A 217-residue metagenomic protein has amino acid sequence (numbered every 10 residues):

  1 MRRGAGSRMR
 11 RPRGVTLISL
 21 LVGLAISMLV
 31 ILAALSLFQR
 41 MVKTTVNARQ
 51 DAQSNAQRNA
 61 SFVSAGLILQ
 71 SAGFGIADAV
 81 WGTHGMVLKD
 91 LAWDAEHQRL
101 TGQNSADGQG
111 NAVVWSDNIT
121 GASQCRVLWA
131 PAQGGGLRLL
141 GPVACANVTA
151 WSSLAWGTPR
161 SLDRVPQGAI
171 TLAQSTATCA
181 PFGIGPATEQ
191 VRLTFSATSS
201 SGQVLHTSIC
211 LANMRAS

Functional and structural regions predicted by a protein language model:
R2-S71: Aliphatic-rich helix starts adjacent to a transmembrane/signal segment
G6, A79-W81, M214-A216: Short capping/connector residues at structural and topological boundaries
V15-I18, N111, R126, V191: Residue-level detector of short, conserved catalytic/binding motifs and their immediate flanks
S27-I31, W81-G82, Q103-S105, W151-G157: Generic detector of short, locally flexible boundary/turn motifs and exposed helical patches
V42, V46-A144: Extracytoplasmic beta-strand-rich oligomerization domains located immediately C-terminal to a leader/signal peptide
A150-S217: Short linear sequence signals and composition-biased patches located at protein termini or domain-edge surfaces
